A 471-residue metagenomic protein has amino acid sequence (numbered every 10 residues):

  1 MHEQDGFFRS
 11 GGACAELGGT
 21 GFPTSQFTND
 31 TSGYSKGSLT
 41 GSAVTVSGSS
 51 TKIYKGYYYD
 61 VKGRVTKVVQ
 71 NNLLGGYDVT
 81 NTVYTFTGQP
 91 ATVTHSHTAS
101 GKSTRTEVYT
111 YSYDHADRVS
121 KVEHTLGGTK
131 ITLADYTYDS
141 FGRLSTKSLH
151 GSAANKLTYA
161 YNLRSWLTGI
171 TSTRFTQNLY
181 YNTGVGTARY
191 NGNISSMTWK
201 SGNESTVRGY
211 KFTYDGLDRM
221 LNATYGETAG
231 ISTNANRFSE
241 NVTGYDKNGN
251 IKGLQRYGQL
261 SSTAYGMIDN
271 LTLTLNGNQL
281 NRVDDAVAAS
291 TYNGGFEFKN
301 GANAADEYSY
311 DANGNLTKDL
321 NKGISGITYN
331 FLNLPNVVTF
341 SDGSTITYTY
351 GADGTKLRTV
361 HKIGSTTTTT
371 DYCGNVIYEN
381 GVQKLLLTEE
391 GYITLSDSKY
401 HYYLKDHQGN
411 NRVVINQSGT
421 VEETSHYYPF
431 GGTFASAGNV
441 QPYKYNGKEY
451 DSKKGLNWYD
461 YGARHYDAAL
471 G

Functional and structural regions predicted by a protein language model:
M1, S145, G186-S196, N234-A235 (+3 more regions): Surface-exposed acidic, glycine/proline-enriched linker/cap segments that occur as 15-30-residue helix-coil
M1-Y59, Q177-Y190, S195-W199, V283: Extended repeat-based solenoid scaffolds, especially LRR ectodomains and other repeat-derived architectures
H2, Y57, N81-T82, Y111 (+16 more regions): A residue-level detector for well-ordered beta-strand positions
Q4, Y59, Y84, Y113 (+17 more regions): Hydrophobic alpha-helical segments, especially N-terminal targeting/anchoring helices
G41-S49, K67-L74, T80-T82, T92-S100 (+17 more regions): Beta-turn initiation residues at beta-strand->coil junctions
S50-I53, G76-D78, R105-E107, T129-T132 (+10 more regions): Short, small/polar residue-rich loop motifs at catalytic or cofactor-binding pockets
F86, T176-T183, E389, D397-A463: A motif-centric feature for acidic-aromatic and gly/ser/thr-rich catalytic loops and repeats
